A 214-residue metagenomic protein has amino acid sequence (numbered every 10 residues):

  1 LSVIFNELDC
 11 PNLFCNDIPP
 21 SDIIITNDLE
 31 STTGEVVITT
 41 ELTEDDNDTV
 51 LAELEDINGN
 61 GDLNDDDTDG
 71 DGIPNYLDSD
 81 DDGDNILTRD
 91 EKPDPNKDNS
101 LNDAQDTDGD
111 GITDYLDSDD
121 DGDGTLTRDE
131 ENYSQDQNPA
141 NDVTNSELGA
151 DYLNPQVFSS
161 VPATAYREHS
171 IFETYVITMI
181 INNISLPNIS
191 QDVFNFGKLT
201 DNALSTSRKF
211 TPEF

Functional and structural regions predicted by a protein language model:
L1-F214: First exposed extracellular module after export/assembly in secreted or surface-exposed proteins
